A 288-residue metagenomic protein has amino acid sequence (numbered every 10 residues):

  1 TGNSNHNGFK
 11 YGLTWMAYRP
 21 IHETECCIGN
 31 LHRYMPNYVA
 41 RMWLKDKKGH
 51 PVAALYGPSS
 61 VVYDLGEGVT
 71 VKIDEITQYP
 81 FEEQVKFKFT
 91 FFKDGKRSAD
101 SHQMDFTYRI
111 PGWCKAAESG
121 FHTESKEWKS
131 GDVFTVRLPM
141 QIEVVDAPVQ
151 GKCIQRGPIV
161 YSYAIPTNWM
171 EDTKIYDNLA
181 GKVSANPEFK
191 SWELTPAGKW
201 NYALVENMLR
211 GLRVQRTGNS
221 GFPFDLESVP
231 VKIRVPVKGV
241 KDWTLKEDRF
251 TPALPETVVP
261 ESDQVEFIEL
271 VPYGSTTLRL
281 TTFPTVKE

Functional and structural regions predicted by a protein language model:
T1-E82, K88, R97-S98, R137-E288: C-terminal beta-rich recognition modules with glycine/proline-rich loops and embedded aromatic residues
P80, A99-S101, E127-K129: Surface-exposed coil/turn segments at beta-strand junctions on protein surfaces, enriched
V85-K88, M104-Y108, K129-L138: Short, well-structured beta-strand segments within conserved domains
F89, D100-S119: Beta-strand-rich binding/interaction modules
A116-V133, P139-P148: A surface-exposed beta-strand-loop module
